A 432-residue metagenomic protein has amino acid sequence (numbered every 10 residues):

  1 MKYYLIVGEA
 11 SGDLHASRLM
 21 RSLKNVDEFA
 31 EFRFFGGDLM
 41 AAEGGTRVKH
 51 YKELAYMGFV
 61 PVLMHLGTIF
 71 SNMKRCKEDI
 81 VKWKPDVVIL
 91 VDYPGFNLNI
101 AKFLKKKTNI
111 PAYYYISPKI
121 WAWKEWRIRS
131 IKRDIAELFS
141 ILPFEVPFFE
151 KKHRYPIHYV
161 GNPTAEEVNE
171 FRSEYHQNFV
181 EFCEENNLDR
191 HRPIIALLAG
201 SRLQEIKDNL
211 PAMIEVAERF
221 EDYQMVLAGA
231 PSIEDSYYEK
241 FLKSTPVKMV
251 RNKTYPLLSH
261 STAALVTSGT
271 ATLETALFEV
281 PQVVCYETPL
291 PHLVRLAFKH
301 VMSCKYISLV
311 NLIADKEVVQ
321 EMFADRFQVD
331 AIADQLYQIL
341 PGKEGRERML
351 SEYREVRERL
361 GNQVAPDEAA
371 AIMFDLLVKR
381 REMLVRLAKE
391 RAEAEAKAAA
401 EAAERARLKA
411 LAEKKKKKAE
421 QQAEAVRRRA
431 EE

Functional and structural regions predicted by a protein language model:
M1-E432: Nucleotide-activated sugar donor-binding and catalytic core shared by glycosyltransferases and related lipid-linked
